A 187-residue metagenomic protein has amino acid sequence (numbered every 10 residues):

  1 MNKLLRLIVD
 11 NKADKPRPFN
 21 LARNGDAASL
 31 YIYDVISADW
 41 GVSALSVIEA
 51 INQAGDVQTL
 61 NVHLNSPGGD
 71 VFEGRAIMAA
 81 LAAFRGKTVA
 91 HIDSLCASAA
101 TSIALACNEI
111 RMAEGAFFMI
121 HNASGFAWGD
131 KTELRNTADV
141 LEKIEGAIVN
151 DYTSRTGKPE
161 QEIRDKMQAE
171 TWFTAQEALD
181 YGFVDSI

Functional and structural regions predicted by a protein language model:
M1-T101, C107-I187: N-terminal organellar transit peptides
